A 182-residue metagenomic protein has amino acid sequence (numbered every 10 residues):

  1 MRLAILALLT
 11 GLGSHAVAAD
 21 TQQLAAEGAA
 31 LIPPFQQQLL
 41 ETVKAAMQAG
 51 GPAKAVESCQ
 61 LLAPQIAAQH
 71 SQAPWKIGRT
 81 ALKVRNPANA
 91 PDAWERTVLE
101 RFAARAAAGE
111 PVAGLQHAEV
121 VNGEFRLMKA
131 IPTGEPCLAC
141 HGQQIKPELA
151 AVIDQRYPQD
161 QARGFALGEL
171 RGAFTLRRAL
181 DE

Functional and structural regions predicted by a protein language model:
R2-L3, L40: Hydrophobic alpha-helical segments and their boundary regions
L3-L12: Sec-dependent N-terminal signal peptides
S14-A18: Sec/Tat signal peptide C-region and signal peptidase I cleavage site
A19-T133, E148-E182: Extracytoplasmic c-type cytochrome modules immediately beyond a signal peptide or single-pass transmembrane anchor
G134-Q144: The canonical Cys-X-X-Cys-His
